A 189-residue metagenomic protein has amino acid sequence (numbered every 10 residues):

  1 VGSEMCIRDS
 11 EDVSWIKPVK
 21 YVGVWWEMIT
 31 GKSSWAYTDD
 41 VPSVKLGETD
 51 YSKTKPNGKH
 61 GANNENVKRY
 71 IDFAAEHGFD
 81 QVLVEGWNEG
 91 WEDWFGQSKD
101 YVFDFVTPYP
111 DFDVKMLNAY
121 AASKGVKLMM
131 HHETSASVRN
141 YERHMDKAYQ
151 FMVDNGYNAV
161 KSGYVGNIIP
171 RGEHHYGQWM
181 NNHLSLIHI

Functional and structural regions predicted by a protein language model:
G2-C6, I189: Short, small-residue-biased leader/transition segments that mark boundaries at the very start of proteins
S10-D12: Long, charged amphipathic helices and adjacent flexible linkers at domain junctions
V19-W25: Boundary/entry segment of secreted carbohydrate-active catalytic domains
V22, A74, A121: Conserved hydrophobic/aromatic pocket- or pore-lining residues that grip, position, or stack substrates in active sites
M28, K32, A36, D50-N66 (+1 more regions): Active-site mouth loops of central-metabolism enzymes
D39-G61, W91-T107: Acidic/histidine-rich helix-loop elements that form or flank divalent-metal/phosphate-binding sites at the catalytic
N66-W87: Catalytic domains of carbohydrate-active enzymes, especially glycoside hydrolases
E85-I187: Aromatic- and carboxylate-enriched substrate-binding clefts and catalytic-loop regions of carbohydrate-active enzymes
